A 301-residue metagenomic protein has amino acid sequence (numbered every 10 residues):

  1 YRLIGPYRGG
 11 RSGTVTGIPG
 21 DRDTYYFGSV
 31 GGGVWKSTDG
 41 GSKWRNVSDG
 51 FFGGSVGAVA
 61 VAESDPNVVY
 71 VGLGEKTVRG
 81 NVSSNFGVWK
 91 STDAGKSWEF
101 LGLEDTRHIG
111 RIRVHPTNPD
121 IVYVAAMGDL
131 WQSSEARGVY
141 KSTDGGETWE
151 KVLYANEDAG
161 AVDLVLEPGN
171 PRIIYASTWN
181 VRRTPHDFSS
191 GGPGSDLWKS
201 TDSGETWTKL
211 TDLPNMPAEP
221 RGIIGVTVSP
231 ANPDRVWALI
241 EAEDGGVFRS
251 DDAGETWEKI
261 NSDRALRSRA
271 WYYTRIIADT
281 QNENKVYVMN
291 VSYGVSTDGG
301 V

Functional and structural regions predicted by a protein language model:
Y1-V301: Beta-propeller blade termini and top-face loops
